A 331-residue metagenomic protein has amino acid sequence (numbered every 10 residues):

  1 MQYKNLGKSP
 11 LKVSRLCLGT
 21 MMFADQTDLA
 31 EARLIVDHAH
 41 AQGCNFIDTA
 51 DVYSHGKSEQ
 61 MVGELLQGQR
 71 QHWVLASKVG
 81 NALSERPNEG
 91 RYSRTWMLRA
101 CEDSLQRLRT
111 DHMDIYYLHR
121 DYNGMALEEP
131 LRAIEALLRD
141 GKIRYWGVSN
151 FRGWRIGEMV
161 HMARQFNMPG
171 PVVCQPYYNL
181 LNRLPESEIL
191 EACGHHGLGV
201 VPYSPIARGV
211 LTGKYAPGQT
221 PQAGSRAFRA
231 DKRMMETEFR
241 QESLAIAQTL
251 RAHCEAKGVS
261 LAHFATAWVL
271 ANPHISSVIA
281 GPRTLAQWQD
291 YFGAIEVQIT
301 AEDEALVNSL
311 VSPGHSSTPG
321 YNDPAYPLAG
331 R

Functional and structural regions predicted by a protein language model:
M1-V74: N-terminal binding-site loop/beta-alpha segment at the start of enzyme catalytic domains that lines or forms
L6, L18, A32, I47 (+13 more regions): Conserved, mostly hydrophobic/aromatic
L11-L16, G43-N45, Q69-W73, T110-D114 (+5 more regions): Short, well-ordered coil/turn segments that N-cap beta-strands
M21-F23, A50-V52, K78-A82, L118-D121 (+4 more regions): Active-site beta-loop-alpha junctions enriched in small/polar residues
V36, E59, G63, C101-L105 (+7 more regions): Generic structural signal for well-ordered alpha-helices, preferentially at hydrophobic/aromatic core positions
A41, S84-L184, E188: Glycine/proline-rich, positively charged, aromatic-decorated active-site loop/lid region on the catalytic face
P185-S225, S260: Aromatic-lined glycan-binding groove of carbohydrate-active enzymes
A223-A252, A256, A271-I275, L285 (+1 more regions): Terminal-tail/helix-coil boundary detector
